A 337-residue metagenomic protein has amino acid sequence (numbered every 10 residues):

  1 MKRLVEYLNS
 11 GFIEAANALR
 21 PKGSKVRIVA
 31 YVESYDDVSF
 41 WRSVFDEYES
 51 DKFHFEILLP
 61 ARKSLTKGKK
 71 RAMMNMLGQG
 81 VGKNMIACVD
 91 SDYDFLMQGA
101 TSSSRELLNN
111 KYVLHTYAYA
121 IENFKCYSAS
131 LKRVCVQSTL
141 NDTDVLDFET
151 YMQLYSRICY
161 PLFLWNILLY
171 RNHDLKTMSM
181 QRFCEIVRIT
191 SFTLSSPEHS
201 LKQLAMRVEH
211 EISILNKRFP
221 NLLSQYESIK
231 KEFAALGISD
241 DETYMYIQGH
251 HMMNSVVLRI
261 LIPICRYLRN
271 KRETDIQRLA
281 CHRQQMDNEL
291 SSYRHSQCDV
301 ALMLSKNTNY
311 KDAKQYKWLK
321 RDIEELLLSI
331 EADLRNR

Functional and structural regions predicted by a protein language model:
M1-R337: Acidic, divalent-metal-binding catalytic cores of TOPRIM and closely related two-metal-ion phosphodiester/pyrophosphate
